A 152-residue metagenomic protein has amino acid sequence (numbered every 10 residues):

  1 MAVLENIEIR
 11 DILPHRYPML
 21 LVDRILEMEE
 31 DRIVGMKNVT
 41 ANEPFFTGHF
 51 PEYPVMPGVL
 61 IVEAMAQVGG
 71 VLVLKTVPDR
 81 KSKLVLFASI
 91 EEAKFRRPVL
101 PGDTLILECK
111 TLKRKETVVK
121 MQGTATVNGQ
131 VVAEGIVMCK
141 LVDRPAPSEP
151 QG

Functional and structural regions predicted by a protein language model:
M1-V3, G69-I106, V132-E134, C139-K140: Hydrophobic beta-strand-centered segment that forms part of the acyl-chain substrate-binding groove
A2-L26, I33, M138, S148: Flexible, low-complexity linker/boundary loops enriched in proline and small hydrophobic residues that flank enzymatic
R10, E52, F95-R97: Beta-strand-rich interaction surfaces with strong enrichment in secreted/lumenal proteins
P14, L100-D103, K110-G152: HotDog/MaoC-like acyl-thioester-processing domains
Y17-M56: Catalytic strand-loop segment that frames the active site of acyl-thioester-processing enzymes
D23-L26, E91, R96, E108-L112 (+1 more regions): Conserved positions in beta-strands of structured domains
I25, M56-D79: Active-site helix/loop of acyl-thioester processing domains in fatty-acid/polyketide metabolism, spanning hotdog-fold
